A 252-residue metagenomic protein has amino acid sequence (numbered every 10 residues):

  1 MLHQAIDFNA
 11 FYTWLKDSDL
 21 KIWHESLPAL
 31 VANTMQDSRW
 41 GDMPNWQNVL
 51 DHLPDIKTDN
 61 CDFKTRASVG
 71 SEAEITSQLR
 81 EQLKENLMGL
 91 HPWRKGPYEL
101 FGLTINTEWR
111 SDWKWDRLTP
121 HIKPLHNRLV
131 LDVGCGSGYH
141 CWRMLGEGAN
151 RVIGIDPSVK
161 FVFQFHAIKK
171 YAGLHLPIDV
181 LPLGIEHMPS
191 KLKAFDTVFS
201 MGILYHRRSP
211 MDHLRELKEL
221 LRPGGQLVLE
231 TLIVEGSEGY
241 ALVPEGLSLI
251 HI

Functional and structural regions predicted by a protein language model:
M1-S111, L242-G246: N-terminal accessory regions of S-adenosyl-L-methionine
R128-G136: Conserved class I S-adenosyl-L-methionine
S137-G148: Conserved SAM-binding loop of SAM-dependent methyltransferases across substrates and taxa, primarily the Class I
L174-E186: Conserved SAM-binding strand-loop segment of SAM-dependent methyltransferases
P189-V198: A short acidic, Gly/Pro-enriched loop at the edge of an enzyme's catalytic core that lines a small-molecule cofactor
M211-Q226: A short glycine-rich, Lys/Arg-flanked "PGG" loop and its adjoining helix->strand segment in the class I
Q226-S248: Conserved class I S-adenosyl-L-methionine
I250-I252: Conserved small/polar residues in nucleotide/adenosyl-binding loops
